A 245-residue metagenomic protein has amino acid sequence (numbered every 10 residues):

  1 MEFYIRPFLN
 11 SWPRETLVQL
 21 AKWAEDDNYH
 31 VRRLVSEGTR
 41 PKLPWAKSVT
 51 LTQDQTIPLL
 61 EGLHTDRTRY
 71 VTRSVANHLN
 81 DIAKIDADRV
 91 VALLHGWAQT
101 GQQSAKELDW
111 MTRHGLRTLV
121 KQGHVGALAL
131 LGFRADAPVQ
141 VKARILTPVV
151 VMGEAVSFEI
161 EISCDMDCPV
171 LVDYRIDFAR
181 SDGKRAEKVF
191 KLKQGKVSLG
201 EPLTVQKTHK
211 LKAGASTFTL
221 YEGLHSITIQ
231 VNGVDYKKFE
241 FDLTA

Functional and structural regions predicted by a protein language model:
M1-E222, S226-L243: Alpha-helical scaffold domains
